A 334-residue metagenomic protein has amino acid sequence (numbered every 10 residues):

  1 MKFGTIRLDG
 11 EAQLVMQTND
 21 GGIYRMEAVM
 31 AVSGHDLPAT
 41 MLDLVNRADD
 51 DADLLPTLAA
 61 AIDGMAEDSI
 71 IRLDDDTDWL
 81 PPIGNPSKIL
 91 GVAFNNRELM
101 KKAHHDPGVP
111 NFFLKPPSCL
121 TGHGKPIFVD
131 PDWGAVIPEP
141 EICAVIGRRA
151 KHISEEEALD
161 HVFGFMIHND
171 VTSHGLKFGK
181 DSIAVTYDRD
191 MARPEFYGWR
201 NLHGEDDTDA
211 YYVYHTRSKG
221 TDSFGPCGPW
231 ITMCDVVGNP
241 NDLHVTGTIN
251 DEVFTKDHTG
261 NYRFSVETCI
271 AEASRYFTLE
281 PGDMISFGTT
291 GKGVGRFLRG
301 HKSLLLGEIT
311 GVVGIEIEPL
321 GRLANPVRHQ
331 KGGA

Functional and structural regions predicted by a protein language model:
M1-N111, S118, V171, V312-E316 (+1 more regions): N-terminal non-catalytic cap/leader segment that marks the start of a structured domain
M1-V32, P140, G225, P229 (+3 more regions): Charged, cofactor-coupling segments
P82, A135, T278, L306-G307: Residue-level "contact hotspot" at macromolecular interaction interfaces
P86-V92, N96-N261, V266-E267, G332-G333: Glycine-enriched loop-and-adjacent helix/strand subsegments that border the catalytic/binding cleft of enzyme cores
R200, T208-Y214, M284-L298: Cysteine/selenocysteine-centered motifs that mediate thiol-based redox chemistry or coordinate metal-sulfur cofactors
V253-E280, G293-V294, R299: Glycine-rich active-site loops that engage anionic ligands at enzyme catalytic sites
P281-G282, T310: Loop/turn positions that initiate beta-strands
